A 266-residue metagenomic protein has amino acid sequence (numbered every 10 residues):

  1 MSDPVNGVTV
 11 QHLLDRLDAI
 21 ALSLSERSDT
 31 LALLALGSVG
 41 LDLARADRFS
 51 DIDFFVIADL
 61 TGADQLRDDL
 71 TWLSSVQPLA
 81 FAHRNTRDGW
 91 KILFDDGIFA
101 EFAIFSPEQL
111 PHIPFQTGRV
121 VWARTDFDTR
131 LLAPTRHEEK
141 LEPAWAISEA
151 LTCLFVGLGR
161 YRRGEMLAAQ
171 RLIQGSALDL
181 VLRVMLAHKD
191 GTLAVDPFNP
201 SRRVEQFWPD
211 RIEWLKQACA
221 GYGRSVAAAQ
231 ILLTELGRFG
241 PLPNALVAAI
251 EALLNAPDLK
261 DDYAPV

Functional and structural regions predicted by a protein language model:
S2-S28, V39-F49, F55-A103: Metal-dependent nucleotidyltransferase catalytic core
S2-T9, W72-L172, S176, P265: Conserved NTP/Mg2+-binding pocket subregion across the NTase superfamily
A21-S25, L33, A177: Hydrophobic C-terminal alpha-helix "anchor/cap" residues
S25-E26, A32, E139, W145: Short leucine-rich amphipathic alpha-helices used at interfaces
S28-D29, P209: Proline-centered flexible-loop/turn and helix-kink motifs
H137-V266: Conserved nucleotidyltransferase catalytic core and NTase-mimicking acidic/glycine-rich helix/loop elements in nucleic
